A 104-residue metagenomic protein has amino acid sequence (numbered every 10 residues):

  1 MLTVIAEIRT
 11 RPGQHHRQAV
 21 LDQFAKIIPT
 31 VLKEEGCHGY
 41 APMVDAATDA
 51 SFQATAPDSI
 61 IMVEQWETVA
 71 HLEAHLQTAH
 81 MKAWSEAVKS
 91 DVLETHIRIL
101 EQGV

Functional and structural regions predicted by a protein language model:
M1-L2, V104: Absolute protein N-terminus
L2-R9, A41-Q77: Short, well-ordered beta-strand segments in beta-rich or mixed alpha/beta enzyme and ligand-binding folds
R11-G13, V69, Q102: Generic structural motif
Q14-P42, H80-V88: Short amphipathic alpha-helical segments
D22, I27-T30, A50, A56 (+3 more regions): Homeobox/homeodomain signature
A41-D58, K82-V104: Glycine-rich beta-strand-turn "strand-cap" elements at beta-sheet edges
